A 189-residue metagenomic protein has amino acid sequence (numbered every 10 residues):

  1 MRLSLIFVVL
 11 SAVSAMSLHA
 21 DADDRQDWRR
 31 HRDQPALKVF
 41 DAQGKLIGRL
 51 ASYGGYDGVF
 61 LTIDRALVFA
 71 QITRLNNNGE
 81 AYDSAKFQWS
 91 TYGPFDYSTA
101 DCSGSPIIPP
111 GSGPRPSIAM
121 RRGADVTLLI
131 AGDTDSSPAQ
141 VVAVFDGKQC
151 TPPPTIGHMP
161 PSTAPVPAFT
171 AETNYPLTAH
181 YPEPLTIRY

Functional and structural regions predicted by a protein language model:
M1-L5: Positively charged n-region of N-terminal signal peptides that target proteins for export
F7-A15: Bacterial N-terminal signal peptides
M16-A22: Sec/Tat signal peptide C-region and signal peptidase I cleavage site
A22-D24, P176-L177: Thrombospondin type-1
D23-P94: Short N-terminal edge-element motif at the start of the domain
Y97-S98: Predominantly extracellular/luminal cell-surface or secreted proteins
D101-T155: An exposed acidic His-Trp-rich patch
S136-Y189: Low-complexity intrinsically disordered segments
